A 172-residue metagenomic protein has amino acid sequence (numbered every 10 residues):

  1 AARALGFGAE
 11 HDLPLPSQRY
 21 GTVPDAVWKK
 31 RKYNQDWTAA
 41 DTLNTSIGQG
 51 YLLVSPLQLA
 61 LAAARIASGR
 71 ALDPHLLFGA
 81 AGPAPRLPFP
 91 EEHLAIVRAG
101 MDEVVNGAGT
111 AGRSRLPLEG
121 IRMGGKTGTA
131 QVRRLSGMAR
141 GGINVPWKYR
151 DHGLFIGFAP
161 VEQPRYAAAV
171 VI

Functional and structural regions predicted by a protein language model:
A1-I172: Beta-lactam-recognizing serine transpeptidase/beta-lactamase-like catalytic domain environment
